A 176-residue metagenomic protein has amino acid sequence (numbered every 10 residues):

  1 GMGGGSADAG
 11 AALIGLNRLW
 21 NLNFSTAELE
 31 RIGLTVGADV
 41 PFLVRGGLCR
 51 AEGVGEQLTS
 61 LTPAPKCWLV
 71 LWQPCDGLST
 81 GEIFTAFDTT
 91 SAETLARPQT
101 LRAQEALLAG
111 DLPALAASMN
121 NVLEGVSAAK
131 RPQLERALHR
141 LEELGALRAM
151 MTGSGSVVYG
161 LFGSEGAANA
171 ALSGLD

Functional and structural regions predicted by a protein language model:
G1-G3, L147-A149: Short pre-catalytic strand/loop immediately N-terminal to key active-site residues, enriched for Gly-Thr
M2-E28, F42: DPxDG-like acidic metal-binding loop motif
G4-G5, T152-S156: Glycine-rich beta-strand-to-loop/alpha-helix junction loops that act as flexible
N21-T62: Glycine/threonine-rich beta-strand-loop-alpha-helix active-site module that forms ligand/phosphate-binding
R45, C49-R148, G163-N169, S173-L175: Conserved, helical-rich catalytic subdomain that frames metal- and/or nucleotide-binding sites in enzyme alpha/beta
M150-M151, G160: Conserved SAM-binding loop
S156-G163: Short beta-strand->loop micro-motif that forms the acidic, two-metal-ion catalytic signature in nucleotide-processing
